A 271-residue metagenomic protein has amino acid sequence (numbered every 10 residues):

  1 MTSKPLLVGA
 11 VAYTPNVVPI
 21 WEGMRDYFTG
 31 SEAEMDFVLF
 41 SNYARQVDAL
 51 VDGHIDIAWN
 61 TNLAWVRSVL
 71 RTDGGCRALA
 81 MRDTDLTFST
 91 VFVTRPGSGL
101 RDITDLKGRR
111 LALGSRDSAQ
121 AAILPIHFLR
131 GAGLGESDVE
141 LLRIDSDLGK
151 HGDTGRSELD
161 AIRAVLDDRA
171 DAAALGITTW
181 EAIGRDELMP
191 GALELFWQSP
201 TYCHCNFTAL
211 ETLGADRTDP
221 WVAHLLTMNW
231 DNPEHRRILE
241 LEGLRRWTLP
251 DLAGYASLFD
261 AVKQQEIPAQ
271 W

Functional and structural regions predicted by a protein language model:
M1-H54, N62-L63, P233-W271: N-terminal hydrophobic or amphipathic helices and topogenic motifs
T2-A10, R82-T94, D145-D153, G184-A223 (+1 more regions): Periplasmic-binding protein-like
F37-D48, S137-R163: Short helix-initiation/N-cap motifs at beta->coil->alpha
L50-V51, L106, V165-L166: Hydrophobic residues within well-ordered alpha-helices
W59-D73, R130-G131, L159-G191: A ligand-binding cleft/hinge motif common to bilobed small-molecule-binding domains
R67-G99: Glycine/small-residue-rich loop that forms an oxyanion/phosphate-binding "nest" at active or ligand-binding sites
T94-R116, E136: Flexible hinge/capping segments at coil-to-helix
G114-G131, E181: Secondary-structure junction motif
